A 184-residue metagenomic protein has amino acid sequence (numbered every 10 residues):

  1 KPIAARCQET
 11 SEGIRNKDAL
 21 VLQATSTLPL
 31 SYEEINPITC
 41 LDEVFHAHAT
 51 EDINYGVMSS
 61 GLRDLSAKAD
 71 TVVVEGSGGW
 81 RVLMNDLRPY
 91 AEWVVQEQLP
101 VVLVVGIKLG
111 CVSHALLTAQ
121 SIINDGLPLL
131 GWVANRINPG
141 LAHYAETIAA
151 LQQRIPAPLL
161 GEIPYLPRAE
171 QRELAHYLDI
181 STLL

Functional and structural regions predicted by a protein language model:
K1, V102-V105, L130-R136: Short internal beta-strands
K1-D52: N-terminal phosphate/diphosphate-binding loop that engages ATP/GTP or pyrophosphate donors across diverse enzyme folds
S26, E97, R154-P156: Short, structured coil segments at secondary-structure junctions
D42-M84: Phosphate-binding/switch loop-helix module in NTP-utilizing enzymes
N85-K108: Inter-motif core of Ras-like GTPase G domains
R88-V95, S113-N124: Histidine-anchored nucleotide/phosphate-binding helix
A119-L184: C-terminal lobe/tail of nucleotide-utilizing enzymes
